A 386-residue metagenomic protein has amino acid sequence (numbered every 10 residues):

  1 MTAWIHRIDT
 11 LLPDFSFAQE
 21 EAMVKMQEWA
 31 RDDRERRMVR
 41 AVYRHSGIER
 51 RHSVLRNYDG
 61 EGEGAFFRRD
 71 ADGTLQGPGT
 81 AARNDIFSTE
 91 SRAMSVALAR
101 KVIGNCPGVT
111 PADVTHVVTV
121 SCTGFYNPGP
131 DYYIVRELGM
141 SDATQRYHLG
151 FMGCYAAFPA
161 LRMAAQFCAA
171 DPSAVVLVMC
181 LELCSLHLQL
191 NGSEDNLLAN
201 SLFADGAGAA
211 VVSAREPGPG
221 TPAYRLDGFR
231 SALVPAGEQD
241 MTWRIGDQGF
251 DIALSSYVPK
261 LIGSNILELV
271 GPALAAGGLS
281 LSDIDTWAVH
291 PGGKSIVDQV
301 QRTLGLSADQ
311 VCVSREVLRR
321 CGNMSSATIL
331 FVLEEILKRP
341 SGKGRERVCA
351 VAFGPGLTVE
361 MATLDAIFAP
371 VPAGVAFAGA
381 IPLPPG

Functional and structural regions predicted by a protein language model:
M1-I86, V175, C184, Q189-S264 (+3 more regions): Condensing-enzyme catalytic core mediating Claisen C-C bond formation in acyl metabolism
M1-T2, P111-T115, D142-Q145, D171-V176 (+5 more regions): Short coil/turn connectors at secondary-structure junctions
V42, S46-G139, L281-V297: Conserved beta-ketoacyl condensing-enzyme motif
I86, C122-G124, R136, S141-A143 (+5 more regions): Claisen-condensing/thiolase-fold acyl-transfer catalytic domains that form or cleave C-C bonds in fatty acid
A97, Y126-Y132, V178-L198, G228-G246 (+3 more regions): Active-site-adjacent elements of ketosynthase-type condensing enzymes
L98-V114, P219, E268-D285, L304 (+1 more regions): Phosphate/pyrophosphate-binding loops at sites that engage ATP/ADP/AMP, CoA/4′-phosphopantetheine, polyphosphate
T119, L177-V178, V211, V289 (+1 more regions): Structural beta-sheet core signal
